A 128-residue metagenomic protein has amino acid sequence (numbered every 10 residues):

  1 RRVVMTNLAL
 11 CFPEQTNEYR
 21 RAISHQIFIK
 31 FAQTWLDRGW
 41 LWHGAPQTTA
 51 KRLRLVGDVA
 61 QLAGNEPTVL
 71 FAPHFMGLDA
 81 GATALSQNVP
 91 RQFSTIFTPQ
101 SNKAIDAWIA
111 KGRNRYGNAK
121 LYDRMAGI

Functional and structural regions predicted by a protein language model:
R1-V69, M76-G77: Membrane-proximal helical "anchor" segments flanking the first transmembrane region of inner-membrane enzymes
W42-I128: Soluble catalytic domains of membrane acyltransferases
